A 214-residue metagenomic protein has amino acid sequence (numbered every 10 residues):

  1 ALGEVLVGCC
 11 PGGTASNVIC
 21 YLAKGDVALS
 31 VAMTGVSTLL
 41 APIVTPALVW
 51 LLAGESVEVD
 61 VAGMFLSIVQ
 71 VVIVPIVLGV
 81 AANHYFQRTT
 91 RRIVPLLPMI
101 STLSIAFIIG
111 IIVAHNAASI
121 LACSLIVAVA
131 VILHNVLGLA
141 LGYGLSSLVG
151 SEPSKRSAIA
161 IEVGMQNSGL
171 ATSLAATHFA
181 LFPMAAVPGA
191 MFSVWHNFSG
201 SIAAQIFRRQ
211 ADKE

Functional and structural regions predicted by a protein language model:
A1-E214: Alpha-helical transmembrane segments of multi-pass small-molecule/ion transporters
